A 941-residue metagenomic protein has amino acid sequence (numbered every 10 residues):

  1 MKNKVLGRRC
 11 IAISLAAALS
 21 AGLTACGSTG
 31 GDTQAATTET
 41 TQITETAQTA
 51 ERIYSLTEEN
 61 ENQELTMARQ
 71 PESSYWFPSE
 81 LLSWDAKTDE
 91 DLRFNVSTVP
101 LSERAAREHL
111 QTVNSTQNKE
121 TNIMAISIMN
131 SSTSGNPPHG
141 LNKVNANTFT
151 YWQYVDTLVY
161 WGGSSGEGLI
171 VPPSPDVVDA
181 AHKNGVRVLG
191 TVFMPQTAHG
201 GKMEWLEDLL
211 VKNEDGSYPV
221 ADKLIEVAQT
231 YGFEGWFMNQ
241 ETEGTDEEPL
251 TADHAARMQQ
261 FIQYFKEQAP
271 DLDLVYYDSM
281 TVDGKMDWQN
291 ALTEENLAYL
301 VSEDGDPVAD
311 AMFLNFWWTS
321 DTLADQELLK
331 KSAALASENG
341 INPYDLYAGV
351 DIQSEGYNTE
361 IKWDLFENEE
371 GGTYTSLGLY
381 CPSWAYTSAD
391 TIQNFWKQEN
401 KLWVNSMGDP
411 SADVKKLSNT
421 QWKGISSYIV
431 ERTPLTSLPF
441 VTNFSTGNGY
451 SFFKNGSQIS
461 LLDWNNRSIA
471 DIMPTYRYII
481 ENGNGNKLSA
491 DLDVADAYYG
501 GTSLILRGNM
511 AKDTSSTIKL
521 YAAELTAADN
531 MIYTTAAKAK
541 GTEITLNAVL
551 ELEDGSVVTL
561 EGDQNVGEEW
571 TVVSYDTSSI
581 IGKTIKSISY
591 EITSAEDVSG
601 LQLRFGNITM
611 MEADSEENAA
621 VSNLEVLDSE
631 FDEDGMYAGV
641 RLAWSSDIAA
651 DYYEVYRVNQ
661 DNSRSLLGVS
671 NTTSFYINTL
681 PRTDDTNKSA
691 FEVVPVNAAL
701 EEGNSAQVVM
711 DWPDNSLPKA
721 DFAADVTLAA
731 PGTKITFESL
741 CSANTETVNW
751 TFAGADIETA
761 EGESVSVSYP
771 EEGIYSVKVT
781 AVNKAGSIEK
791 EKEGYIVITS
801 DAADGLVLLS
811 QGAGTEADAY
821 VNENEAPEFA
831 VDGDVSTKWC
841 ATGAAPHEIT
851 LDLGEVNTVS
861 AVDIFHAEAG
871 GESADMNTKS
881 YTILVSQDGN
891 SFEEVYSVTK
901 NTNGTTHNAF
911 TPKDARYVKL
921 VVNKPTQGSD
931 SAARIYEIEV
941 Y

Functional and structural regions predicted by a protein language model:
S55-D91, I170-P175, A181, Y795-D832 (+4 more regions): Juxtadomain low-complexity/linker regions and immediately adjacent membrane-anchoring helices
T116-L328, V898: Chitinase-like catalytic core of GlcNAc-active glycosidases
L158, L504, S516-A548, V573-T577 (+3 more regions): Extra-cytoplasmic beta-strand recognition segments
N486-S516: Short carbohydrate-recognition loop motifs
A523, T535-A537, M610-E612, V831-E894 (+1 more regions): Aromatic, loop-rich ligand-recognition surfaces of beta-strand-rich domains
Y637-A649: Conserved aromatic anchor
I677-N704: Beta-strand-rich modules
E692, N704-D801: Extracellular/lumenal mature domains of secreted and surface-exposed proteins
